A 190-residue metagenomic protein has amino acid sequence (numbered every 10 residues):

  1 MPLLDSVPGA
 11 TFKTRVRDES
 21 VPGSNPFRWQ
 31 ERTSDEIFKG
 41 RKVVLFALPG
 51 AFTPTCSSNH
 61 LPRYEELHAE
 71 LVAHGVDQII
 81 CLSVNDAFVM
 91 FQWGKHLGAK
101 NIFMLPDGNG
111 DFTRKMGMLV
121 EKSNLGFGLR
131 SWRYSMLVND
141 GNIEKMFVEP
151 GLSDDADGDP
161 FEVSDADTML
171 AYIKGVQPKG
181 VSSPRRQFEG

Functional and structural regions predicted by a protein language model:
M1-G190: Chalcogenol-based redox active-site neighborhoods
